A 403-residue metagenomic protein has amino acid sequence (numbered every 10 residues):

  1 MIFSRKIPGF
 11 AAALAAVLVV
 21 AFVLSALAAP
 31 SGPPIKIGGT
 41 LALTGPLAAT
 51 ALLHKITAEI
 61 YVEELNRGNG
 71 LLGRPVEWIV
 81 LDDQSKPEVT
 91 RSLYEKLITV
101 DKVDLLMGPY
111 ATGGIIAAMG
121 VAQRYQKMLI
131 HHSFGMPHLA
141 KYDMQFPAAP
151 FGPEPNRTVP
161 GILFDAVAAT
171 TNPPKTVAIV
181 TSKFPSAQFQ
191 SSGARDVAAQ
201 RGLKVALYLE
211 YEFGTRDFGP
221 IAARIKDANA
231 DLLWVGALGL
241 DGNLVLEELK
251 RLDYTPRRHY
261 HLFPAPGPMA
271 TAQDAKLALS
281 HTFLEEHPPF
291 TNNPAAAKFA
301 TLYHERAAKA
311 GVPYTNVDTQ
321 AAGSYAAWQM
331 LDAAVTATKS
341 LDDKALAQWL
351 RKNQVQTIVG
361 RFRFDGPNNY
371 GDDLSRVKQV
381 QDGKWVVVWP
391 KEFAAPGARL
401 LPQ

Functional and structural regions predicted by a protein language model:
M1-K36, R399-Q403: Short, low-complexity disordered leader/linker segments with a strong preference for bacterial N-terminal type II
A29, A49-I56, G68-L139, Y211-F218 (+1 more regions): Beta-alpha junction/loop-to-helix N-cap segments that form part of ligand/metal-binding clefts
P30-I35, K55-W78, A168-N172, A199-G202: Signal peptide-proximal N-terminal region of secreted/periplasmic/extracellular or secretory-lumen proteins
I35-E59, L81-E88, Y110-A111, V180-F189 (+2 more regions): Extracytoplasmic "Venus flytrap"
L43-P46, D83-P87, A111-I116, F134-L139 (+8 more regions): Solvent-exposed loop/turn segments at secondary-structure junctions within structured extracellular/periplasmic domains
V103-Y208, R257-S280: Extracytoplasmic ligand/sensor domains, especially the bilobed periplasmic-binding protein
L249-Y325, V388-G397, L401-P402: Extracellular/periplasmic periplasmic-binding protein-like sensory domains
R306-A321, Q329-V387: Segments of small-molecule ligand-sensing domains
